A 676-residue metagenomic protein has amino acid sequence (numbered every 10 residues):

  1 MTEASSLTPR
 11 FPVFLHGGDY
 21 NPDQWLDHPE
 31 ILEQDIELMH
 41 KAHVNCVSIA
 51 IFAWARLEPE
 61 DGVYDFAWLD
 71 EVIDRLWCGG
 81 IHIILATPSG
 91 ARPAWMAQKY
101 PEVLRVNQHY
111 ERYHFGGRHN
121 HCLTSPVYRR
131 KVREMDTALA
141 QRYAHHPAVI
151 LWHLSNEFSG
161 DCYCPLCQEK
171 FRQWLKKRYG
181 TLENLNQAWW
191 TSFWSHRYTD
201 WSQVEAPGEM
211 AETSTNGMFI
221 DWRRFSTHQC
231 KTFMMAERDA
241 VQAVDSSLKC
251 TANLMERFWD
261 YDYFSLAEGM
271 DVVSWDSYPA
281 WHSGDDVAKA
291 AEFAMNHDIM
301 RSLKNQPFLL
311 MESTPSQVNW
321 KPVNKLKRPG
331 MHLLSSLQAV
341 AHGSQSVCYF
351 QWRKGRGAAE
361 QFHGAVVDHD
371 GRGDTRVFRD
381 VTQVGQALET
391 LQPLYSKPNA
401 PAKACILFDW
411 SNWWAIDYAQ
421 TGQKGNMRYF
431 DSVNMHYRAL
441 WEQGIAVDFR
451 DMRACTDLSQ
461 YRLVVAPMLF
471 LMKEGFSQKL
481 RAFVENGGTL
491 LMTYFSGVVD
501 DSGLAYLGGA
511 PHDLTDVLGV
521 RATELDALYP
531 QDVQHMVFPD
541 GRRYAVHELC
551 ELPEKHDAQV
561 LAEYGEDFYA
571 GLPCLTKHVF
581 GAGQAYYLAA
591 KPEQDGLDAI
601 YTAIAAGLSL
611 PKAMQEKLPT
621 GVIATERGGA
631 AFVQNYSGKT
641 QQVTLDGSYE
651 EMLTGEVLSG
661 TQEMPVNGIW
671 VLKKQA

Functional and structural regions predicted by a protein language model:
M1-C46, P59, D74-C78, H82 (+1 more regions): N-terminal carbohydrate-binding accessory modules
F11-H16, H43-N45, W77-I83, H145-I150 (+7 more regions): Short, well-ordered coil/turn segments that N-cap beta-strands
H16-L26, F52-A67, H114-R133, S155-C162 (+6 more regions): The substrate-binding groove and active-site-proximal loops of carbohydrate-active enzymes, especially glycoside
G18, M39, V47, L76 (+8 more regions): Conserved, mostly hydrophobic/aromatic
W25-K41, V132-A138, M255-L266, R328-S336 (+1 more regions): Short, acidic/polar
E33-A42, S48-E111, E237-V244: Aromatic-lined substrate-binding rim segments of carbohydrate-active enzymes
H109-V272, D276-M295: Polysaccharide-binding and catalytic clefts of secreted carbohydrate-active enzymes
W201-V204, S247, E256, A267 (+1 more regions): Carbohydrate-binding surfaces of carbohydrate-active enzymes
